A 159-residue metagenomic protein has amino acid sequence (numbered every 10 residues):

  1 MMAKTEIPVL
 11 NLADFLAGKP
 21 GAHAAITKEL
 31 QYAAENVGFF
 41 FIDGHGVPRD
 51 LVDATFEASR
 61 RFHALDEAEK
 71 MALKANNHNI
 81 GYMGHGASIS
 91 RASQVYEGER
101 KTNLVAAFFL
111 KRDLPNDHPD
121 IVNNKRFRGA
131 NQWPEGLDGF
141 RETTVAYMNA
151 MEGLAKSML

Functional and structural regions predicted by a protein language model:
M1-L159: Peripheral, non-catalytic segments flanking oxidoreductase cores
